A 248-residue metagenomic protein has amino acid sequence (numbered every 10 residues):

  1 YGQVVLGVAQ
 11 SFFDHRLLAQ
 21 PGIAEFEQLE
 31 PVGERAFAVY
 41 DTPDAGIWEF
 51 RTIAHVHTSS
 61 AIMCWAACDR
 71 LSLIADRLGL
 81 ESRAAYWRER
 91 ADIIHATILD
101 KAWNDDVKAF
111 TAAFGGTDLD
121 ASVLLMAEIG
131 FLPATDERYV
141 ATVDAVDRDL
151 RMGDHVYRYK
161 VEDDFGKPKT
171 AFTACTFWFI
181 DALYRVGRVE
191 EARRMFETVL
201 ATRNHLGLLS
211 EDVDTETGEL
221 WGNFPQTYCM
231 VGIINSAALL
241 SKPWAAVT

Functional and structural regions predicted by a protein language model:
Y1-Y40, A61, C229, L240: Aromatic-rich carbohydrate-recognition surfaces in CAZymes
G7, P31-D44, D92-T173, R194-V247: Extended glycan-interaction surfaces of carbohydrate-active proteins
G7-L17, P21, E27, V123-L132 (+2 more regions): Alpha-helical support elements that line or immediately flank enzyme active sites and cofactor-binding pockets
S11-A24, P43-R51, R70-R88: Inter-helical turn/loop segments and adjacent helix faces that build the functional surface of alpha-helical bundle
Q20-E27, W48-I62, S82-A85, F114 (+2 more regions): Alpha-helix capping and helix-loop boundary segments enriched in small/acidic/polar residues
Q28, S82-Y86, R90, R138 (+1 more regions): Alpha-helical positions within canonical tetratricopeptide repeat
I53-K108: Loop-centered beta-sheet repeat module
